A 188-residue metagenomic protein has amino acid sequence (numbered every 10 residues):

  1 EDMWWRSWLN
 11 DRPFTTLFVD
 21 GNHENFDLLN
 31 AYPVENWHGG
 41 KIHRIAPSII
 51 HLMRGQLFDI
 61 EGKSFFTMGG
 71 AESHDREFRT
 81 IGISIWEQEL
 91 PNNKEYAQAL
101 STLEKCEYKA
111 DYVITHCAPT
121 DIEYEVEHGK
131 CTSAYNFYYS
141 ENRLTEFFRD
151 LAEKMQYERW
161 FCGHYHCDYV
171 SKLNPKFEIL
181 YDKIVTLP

Functional and structural regions predicted by a protein language model:
E1-I60, H128, S133-F137, R143-F148 (+1 more regions): Core catalytic region of metal-dependent phosphoesterases/phosphodiesterases, especially metallo-beta-lactamase-like
W8, L103-K105, A152: Structural motif
T15-H23, L52-M53, Y112-H116, A152-D168 (+1 more regions): Active-site neighborhood of phospho(di)ester-bond hydrolases with catalytic His/Asp-centered motifs
N22-L28, L57-F58, S73-R76, P119-E123 (+1 more regions): Active-site environment of divalent metal-dependent phosphoester hydrolases
G40, P47, I60-N142: Active-site-proximal loop/helix segment associated with metal-binding centers of metalloenzymes
L173-E178: Short, hydrophobic/aromatic-rich segments at coil-to-beta transitions
